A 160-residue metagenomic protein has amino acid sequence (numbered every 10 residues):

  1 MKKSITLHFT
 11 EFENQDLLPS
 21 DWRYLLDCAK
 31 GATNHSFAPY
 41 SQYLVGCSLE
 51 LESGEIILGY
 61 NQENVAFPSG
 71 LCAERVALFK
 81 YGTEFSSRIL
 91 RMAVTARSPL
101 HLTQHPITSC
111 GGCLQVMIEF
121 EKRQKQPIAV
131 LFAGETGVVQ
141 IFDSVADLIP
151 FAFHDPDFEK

Functional and structural regions predicted by a protein language model:
M1-D27: Short, compositionally biased leader-like segments
D27-N34: Short Pro/Gly-enriched beta-strand edge/turn motifs at strand-loop
F37-P39: Short Gly/Pro-enriched turn/cap motifs at secondary-structure boundaries
Q42-L51: Short beta-strand scaffold segments in enzyme catalytic cores
L58-D157: Zn2+-dependent cytidine deaminase-like catalytic core
